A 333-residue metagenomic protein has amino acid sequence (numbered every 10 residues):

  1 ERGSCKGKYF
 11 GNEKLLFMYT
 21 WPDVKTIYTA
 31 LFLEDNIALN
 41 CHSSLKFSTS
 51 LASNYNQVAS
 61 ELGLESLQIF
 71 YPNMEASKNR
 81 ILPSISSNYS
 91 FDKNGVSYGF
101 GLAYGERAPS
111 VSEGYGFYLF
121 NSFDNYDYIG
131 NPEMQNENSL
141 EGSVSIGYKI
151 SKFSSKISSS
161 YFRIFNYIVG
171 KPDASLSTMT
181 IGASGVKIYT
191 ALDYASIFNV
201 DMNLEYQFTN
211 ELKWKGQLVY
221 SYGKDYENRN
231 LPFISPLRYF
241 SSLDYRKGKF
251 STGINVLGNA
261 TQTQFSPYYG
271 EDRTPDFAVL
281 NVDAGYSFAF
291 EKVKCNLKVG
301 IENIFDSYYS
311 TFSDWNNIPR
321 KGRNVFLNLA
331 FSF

Functional and structural regions predicted by a protein language model:
E1-G3, N94, G105, K149-F153 (+9 more regions): Generic structural motif
E1-Q68, E75, R80-A103, Y148-Y161 (+2 more regions): Face-selective signature of the C-terminal outer-membrane beta-barrel domain
R2-S4, D23-L31, L51-Q57, N79-I85 (+10 more regions): Transmembrane beta-barrel architecture of outer-membrane proteins
C5, S53-Y71, E75-S77, F91-E141 (+3 more regions): Surface-exposed extracellular loop regions of Gram-negative outer-membrane beta-barrel proteins, predominantly
E13-P22, E34, L64-A76, D127-P132 (+5 more regions): Extracellular loop and loop/strand-boundary signature of outer-membrane beta-barrel proteins
Y28-A30, I129-Q135, E141, G147-I150 (+2 more regions): Outer membrane beta-barrel strand-and-loop segments of large Gram-negative receptors, especially TonB-dependent
D35-N36, L82, Y98, N136-G142 (+2 more regions): Conserved C-terminal beta-signal and adjacent last beta-strands/turns of outer-membrane beta-barrel proteins
N88, S145, S242: Short, surface-exposed charged micro-motifs
